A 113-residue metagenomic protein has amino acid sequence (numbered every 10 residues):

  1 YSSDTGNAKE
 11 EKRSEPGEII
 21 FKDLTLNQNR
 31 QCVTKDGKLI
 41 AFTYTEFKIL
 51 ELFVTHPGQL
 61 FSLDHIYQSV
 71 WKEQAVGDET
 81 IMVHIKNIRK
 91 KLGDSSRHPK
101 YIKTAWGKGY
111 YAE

Functional and structural regions predicted by a protein language model:
Y1-I20: Basic, amphipathic DNA-recognition helix from helix-turn-helix-like DNA-binding domains
E11, P16, A41, I85 (+1 more regions): DNA-binding patch around the recognition helix
P16, R30-C32: A generic structural signal for beta-strand entry/edge sites
I19-F21, L26-Q28, A112: Conserved catalytic Walker-motif region of ABC-type ATPase nucleotide-binding domains
L24-L26, V33, I102: A structural signal for short hydrophobic beta-strand segments in well-ordered beta-sheet cores
C32, G37-I85, K90-H98: Positively charged, aromatic-enriched patches within helix-turn-helix-type DNA-binding elements, predominantly
